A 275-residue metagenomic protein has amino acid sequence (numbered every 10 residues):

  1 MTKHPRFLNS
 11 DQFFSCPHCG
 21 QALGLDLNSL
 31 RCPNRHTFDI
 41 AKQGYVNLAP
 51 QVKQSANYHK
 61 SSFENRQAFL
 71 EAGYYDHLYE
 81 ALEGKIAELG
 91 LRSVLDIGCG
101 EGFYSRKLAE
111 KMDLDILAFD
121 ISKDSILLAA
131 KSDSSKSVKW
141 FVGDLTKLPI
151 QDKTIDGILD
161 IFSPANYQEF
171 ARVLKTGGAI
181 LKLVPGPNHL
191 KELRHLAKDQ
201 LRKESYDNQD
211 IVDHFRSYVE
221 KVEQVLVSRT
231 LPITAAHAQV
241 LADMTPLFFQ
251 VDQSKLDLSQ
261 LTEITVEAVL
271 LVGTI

Functional and structural regions predicted by a protein language model:
M1-S55: N-terminal auxiliary segments of SAM/dcSAM-dependent transferases
S10-Q12, V225-I275: Conserved Class I S-adenosyl-L-methionine
S55-H77: Class I SAM-dependent methyltransferase Rossmann-like catalytic core, especially the SAM/SAH-binding loop
G73-R92: Conserved alpha-helix/loop element of class I SAM-dependent methyltransferases that forms part of the SAM/SAH-binding
S93-K147: Class I SAM-dependent methyltransferase SAM/SAH-binding core
T146-G157: A short acidic, Gly/Pro-enriched loop at the edge of an enzyme's catalytic core that lines a small-molecule cofactor
L174-K175: Helix-to-beta-strand junctions that scaffold the AdoMet/dcAdoMet cofactor pocket in Class I SAM-dependent enzymes
G178-N188: Conserved beta-strand signature within the Rossmann-like core of class I S-adenosyl-L-methionine
